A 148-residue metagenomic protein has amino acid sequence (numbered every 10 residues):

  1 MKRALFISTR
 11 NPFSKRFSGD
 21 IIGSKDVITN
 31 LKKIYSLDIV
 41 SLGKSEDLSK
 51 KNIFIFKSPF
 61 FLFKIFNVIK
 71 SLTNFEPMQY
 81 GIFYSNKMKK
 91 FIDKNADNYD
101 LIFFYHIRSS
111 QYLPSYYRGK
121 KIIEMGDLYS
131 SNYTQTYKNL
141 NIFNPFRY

Functional and structural regions predicted by a protein language model:
M1-K51, D97: N-terminal subdomain of nucleotide-sugar transferases
F6-R10, F56-S58, M125-L128: Short loop/turn segments at strand-loop or loop-helix junctions that form parts of catalytic or ligand-binding pockets
T9-R10, G43, F104-R108, D127: Short, well-ordered beta-to-alpha junction loops that form the rim of enzyme active sites and present histidine/acidic
S14-K15, Y112-L113, S131, K138: Glycine/Thr-rich phosphate-binding loops of Rossmann-like dinucleotide-binding domains
I39-K90: A conserved catalytic-core segment of Leloir-type glycosyltransferases
F60-Q79, I122-Y148: Acceptor-binding helix/loop patch of EC 2.4 sugar-transfer enzymes, predominantly nucleotide-sugar-dependent
I92-S110, K120-I122: Short N-terminal targeting/anchoring amphipathic segment
S115-R118: Short, conserved loop/helix-junction motifs that constitute active-site signature segments in enzyme catalytic cores
